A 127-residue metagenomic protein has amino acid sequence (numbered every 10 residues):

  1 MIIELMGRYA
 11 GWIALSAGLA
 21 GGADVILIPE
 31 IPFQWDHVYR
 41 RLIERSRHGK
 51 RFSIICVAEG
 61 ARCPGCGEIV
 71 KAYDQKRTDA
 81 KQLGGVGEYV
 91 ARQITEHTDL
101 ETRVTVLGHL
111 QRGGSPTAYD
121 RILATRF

Functional and structural regions predicted by a protein language model:
M1-L100: Accessory alpha-helical/coil subdomains and C-terminal extensions that flank or cap enzyme catalytic cores
Q82-F127: C-terminal non-catalytic interaction/assembly regions of soluble proteins
